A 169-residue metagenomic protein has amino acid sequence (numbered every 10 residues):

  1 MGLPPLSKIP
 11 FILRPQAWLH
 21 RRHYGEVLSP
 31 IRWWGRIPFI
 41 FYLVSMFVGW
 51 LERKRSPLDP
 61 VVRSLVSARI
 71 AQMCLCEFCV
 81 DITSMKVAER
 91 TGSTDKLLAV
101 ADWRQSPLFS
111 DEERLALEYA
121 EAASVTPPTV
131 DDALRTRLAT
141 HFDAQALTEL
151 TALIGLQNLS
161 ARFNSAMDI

Functional and structural regions predicted by a protein language model:
M1-L58: Mobile cap/lid helix-loop segments that border enzyme active or cofactor-binding sites and regulate substrate access
Y24, R55-M73: Immediate flanking context of iron-sulfur cluster ligation sites
F39-F41, V80-A99: Iron-sulfur (Fe-S) cluster-binding segments and ferredoxin-like electron-carrier domains, especially [2Fe-2S]
F39-S45, L75-C79, S124-D132: Short acidic alpha-helix initiation/capping motifs at coil-to-helix transition points, especially at protein N-termini
V48, L65-I70, V100, A116-S124 (+1 more regions): Short alpha-helical scaffolding segments that buttress acidic/His motifs in well-ordered protein cores
V66-K86: Short, thiol/selenol-centered motifs that function as redox-active sites or metal-ligating centers
V100-D111: Acidic/His metal-coordination segments adjacent to aromatic residues that form catalytic metal sites in metalloenzymes
S110-T151: Acidic/histidine-rich alpha-helical segments that form the ligand environment of transition-metal centers
